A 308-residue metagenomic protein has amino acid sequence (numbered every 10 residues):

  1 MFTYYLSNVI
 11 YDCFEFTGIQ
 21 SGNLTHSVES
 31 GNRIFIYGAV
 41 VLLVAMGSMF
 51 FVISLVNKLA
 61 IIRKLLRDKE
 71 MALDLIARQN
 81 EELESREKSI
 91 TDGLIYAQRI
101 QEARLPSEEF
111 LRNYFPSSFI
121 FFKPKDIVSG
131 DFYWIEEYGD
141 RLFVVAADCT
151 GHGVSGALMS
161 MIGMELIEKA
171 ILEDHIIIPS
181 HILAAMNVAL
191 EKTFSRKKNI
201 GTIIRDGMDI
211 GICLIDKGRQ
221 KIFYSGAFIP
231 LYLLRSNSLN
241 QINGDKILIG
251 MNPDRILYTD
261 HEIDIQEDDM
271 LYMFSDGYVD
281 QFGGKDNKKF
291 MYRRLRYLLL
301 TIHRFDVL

Functional and structural regions predicted by a protein language model:
M1-G31: Hydrophobic transmembrane alpha-helices
S27-F35, A39, Q101: Structural motif marking the loop-to-transmembrane transition
I36-K69: Juxtamembrane or sensor-core-proximal signal-transducing alpha helices that couple sensory domains to cytosolic
V41-S48, E165-E173, Q281, L298-T301: Signal-transmission/dimerization alpha-helices at domain junctions
L55, D148, D276: Conserved acidic
R63, E70, G153-V154, L158 (+1 more regions): Charged alpha-helical signal-transmission linkers that cap and connect PAS-family sensory domains
D74-L271: … and, occasionally, acidic/histidine-rich disordered N-termini of signaling adaptors
D264-M273, Y278-L308: C-terminal catalytic subdomain
